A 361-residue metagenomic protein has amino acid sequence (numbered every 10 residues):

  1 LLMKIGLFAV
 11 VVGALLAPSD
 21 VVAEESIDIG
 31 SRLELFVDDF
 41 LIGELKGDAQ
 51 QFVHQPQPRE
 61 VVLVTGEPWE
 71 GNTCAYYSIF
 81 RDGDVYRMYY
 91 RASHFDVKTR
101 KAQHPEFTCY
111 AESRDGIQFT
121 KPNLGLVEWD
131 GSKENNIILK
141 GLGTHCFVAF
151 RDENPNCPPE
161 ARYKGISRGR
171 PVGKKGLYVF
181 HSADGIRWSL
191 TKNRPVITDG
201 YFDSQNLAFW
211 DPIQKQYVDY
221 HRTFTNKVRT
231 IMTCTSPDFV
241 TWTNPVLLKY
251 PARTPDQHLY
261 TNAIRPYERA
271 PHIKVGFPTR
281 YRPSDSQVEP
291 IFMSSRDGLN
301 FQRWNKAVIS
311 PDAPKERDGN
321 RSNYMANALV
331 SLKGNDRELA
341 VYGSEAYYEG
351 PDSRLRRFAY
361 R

Functional and structural regions predicted by a protein language model:
L1-M3: N-terminal secretory signal peptides that target proteins for export/translocation
G6-A17: Bacterial N-terminal signal peptides
V22-R361: Carbohydrate-active catalytic/glycan-binding domains of CAZyme proteins, especially the secreted or lumenal ectodomains
